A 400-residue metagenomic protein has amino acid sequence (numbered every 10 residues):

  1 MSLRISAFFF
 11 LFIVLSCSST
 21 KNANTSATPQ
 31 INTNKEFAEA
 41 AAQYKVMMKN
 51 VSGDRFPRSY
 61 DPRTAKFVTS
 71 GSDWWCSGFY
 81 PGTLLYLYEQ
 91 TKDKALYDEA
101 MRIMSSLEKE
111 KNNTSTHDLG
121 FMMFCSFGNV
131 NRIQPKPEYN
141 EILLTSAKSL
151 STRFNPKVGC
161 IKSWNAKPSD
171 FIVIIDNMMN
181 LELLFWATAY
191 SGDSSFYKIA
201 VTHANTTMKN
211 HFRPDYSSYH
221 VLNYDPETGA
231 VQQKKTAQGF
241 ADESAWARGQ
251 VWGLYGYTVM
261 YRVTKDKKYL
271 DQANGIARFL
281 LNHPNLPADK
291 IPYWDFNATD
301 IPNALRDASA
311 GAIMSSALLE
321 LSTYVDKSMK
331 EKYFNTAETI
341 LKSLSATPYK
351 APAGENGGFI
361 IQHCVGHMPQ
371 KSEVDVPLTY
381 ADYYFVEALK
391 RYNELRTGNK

Functional and structural regions predicted by a protein language model:
M1-I31: Bacterial Sec-dependent N-terminal signal peptides
N24-K400: Glycan-recognition and catalytic cores of secretory/periplasmic carbohydrate-active enzymes
